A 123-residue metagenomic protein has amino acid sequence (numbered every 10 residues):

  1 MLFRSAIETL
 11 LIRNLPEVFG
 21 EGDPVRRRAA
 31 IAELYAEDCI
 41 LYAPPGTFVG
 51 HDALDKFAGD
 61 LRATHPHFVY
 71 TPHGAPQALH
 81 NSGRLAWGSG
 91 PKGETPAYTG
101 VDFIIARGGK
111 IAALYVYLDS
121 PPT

Functional and structural regions predicted by a protein language model:
F3-A6, K56, R62-T123: A beta-strand edge to alpha-helix "cap/lid" segment located at domain peripheries
R4-E37: Short acidic-aromatic low-complexity motifs
I12-R13, A43, A86: A short, structure-level motif marking secondary-structure boundaries and short turns
V18, L41-P44, P91: A general structural-boundary detector
E21, P44, V101: Short, flexible active-site loop motifs that bind/organize anionic cofactors or intermediates
R27-N81: A solvent-exposed, acidic/Ser-Thr-rich amphipathic alpha-helical stretch
